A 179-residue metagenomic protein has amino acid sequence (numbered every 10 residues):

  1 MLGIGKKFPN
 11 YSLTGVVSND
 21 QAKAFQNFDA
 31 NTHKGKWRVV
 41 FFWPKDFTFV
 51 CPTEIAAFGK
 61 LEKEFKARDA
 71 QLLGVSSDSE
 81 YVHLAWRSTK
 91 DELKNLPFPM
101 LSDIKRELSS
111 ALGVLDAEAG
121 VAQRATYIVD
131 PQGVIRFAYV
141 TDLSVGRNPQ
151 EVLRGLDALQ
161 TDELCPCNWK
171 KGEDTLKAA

Functional and structural regions predicted by a protein language model:
M1-A179: Chalcogenol-based redox active-site neighborhoods
